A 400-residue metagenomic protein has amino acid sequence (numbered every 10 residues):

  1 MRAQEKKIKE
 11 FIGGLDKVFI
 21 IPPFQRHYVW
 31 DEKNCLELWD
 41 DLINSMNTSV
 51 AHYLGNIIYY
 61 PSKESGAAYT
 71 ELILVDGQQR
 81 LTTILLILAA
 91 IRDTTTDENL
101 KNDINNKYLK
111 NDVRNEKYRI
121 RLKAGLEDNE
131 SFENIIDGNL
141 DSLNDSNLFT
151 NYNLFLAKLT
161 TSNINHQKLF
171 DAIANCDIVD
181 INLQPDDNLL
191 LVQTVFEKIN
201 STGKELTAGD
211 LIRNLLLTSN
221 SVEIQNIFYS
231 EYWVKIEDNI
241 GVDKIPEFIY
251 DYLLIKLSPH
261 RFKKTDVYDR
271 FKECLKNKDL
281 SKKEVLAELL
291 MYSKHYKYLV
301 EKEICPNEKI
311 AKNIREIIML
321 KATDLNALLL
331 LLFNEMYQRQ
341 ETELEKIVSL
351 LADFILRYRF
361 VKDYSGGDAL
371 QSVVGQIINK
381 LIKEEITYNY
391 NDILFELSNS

Functional and structural regions predicted by a protein language model:
R2-R261: Glycine- and hydrophobic-rich flexible loops that cap the catalytic core of alpha/beta enzyme folds
I178, Q184, E205-S400: A cross-family structural signal marking well-folded subdomains
